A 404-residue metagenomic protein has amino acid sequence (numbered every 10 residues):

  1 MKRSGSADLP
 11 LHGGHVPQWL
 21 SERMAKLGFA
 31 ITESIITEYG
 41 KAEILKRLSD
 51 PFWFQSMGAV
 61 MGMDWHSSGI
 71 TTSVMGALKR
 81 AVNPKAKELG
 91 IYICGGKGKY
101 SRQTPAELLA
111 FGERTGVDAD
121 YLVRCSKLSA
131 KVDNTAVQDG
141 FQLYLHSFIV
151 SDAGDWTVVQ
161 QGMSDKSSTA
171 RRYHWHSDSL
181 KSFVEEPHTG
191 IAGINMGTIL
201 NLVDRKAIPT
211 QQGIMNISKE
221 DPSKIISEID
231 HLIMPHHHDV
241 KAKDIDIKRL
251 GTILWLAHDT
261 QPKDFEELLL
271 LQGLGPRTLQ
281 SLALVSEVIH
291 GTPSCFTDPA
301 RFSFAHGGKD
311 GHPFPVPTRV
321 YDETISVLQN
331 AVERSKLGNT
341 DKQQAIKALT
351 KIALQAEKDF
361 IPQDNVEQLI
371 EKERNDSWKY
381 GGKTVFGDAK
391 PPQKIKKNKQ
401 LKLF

Functional and structural regions predicted by a protein language model:
M1-H237, L354-Q355, D359, E371-F404: Structure-specific DNA junction-binding interface
T32-T37, Q261-P262, R301-G308: Short acidic (Asp/Glu) and glycine-rich catalytic loops that position anionic groups and cofactors
G69-V74, T297-P299, T340-A345: Short coil/turn segments at secondary-structure boundaries
H231-I247, L254: Domain-scale recognition of functional cores that engage charged ligands
H237, E287, S294-C295, R319-R334 (+2 more regions): Extended, composition-driven regions rather than compact fold-specific motifs
A242-R249, D264-S286: Helix-hairpin-helix
I253-Q261: Short, amphipathic alpha-helical "recognition" segments used to contact nucleic acids or chromatin
P276, Q280-S335: Phosphate-backbone recognition surface of nucleic-acid-processing proteins
